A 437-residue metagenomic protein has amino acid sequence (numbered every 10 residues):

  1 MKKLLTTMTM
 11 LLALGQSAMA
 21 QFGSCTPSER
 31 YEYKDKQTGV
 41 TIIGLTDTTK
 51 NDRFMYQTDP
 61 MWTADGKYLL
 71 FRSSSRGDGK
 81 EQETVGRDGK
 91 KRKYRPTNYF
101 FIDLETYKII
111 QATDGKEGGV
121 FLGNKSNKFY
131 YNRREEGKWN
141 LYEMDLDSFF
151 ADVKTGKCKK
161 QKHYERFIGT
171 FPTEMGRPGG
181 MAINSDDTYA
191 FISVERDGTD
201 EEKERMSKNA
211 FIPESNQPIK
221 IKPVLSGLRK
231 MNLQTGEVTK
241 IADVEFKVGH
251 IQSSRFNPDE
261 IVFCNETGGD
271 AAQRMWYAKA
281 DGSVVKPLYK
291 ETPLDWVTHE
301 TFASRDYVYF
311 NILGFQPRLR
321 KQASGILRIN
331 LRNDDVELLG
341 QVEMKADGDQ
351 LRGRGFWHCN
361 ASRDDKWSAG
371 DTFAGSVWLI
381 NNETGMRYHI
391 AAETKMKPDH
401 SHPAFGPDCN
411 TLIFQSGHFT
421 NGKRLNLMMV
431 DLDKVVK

Functional and structural regions predicted by a protein language model:
Q21-I43, K222-S226: Blade/loop signatures of beta-propeller domains
F22-C25, S74-Y94, Y142-L146, I192-P223 (+4 more regions): Short, conserved, GDST-rich strand-edge loop motifs in beta-rich repeat architectures
Y33-R53, F100-E117, D147-G176, M231-K247 (+4 more regions): Multi-bladed beta-propeller domains
N51, Y56-D59, R76-R134: Blade-loop segments of beta-propeller domains
D52-L70, D114-R134, F167-A190, E195 (+4 more regions): Conserved beta-propeller blade repeats
D114-S226, K240-D243: Asp-box/WD-like beta-propeller blade repeats and closely related beta-sheet repeat scaffolds
Y307-L327, D335-M386: Loop/turn-rich, solvent-exposed surfaces of beta-rich toroidal or solenoidal domains
H400-K437: Blade-level signature of beta-propeller repeat domains, shared across WD40, Kelch, NHL, RCC1 and BNR/Asp-box propellers
